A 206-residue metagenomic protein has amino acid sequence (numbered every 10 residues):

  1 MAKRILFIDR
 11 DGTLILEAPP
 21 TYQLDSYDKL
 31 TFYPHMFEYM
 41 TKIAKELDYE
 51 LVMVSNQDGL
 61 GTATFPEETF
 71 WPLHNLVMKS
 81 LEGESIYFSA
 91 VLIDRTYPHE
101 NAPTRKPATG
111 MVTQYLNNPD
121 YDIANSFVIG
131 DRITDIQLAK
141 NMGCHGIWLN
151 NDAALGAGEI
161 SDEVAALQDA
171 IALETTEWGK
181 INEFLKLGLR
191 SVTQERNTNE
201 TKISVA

Functional and structural regions predicted by a protein language model:
M1-L51: Active-site neighborhood of HAD-like aspartate-dependent phosphohydrolases
A2, E68, N75-Y87, H99-V128 (+1 more regions): Asp-based, Mg2+/Mn2+-dependent phosphohydrolase catalytic module
I8-R10, S55, G130-D131: Active-site flanking residues adjacent to catalytic metal/cofactor-binding acidic residues
R10, S89, T201-I203: Change "...and in nucleic-acid phosphodiester-cleaving endonucleases..." to "...and in nucleic-acid processing enzymes
L24-F32, F65-L73, K106-P107: Alpha-helix N-cap and loop-to-helix initiation/capping positions
M36, M40-L73, Y87-E100, A139: Substrate-recognition element of Asp-dependent hydrolases with the DxDx(T/V) motif
R190-A206: Polyanion-binding surfaces on beta-sheet-dominated domains and ring/shell assemblies
